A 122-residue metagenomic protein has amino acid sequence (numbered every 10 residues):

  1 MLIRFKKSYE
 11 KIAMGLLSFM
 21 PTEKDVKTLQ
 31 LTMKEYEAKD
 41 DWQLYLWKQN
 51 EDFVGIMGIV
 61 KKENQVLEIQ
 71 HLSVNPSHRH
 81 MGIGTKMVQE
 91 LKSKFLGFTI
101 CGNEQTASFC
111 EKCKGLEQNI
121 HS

Functional and structural regions predicted by a protein language model:
M1-T28: Short amphipathic alpha-helix that is part of the acyltransferase structural core
Y9, Q43-L46, F109-E117: Localized chelating/binding microdomains that coordinate divalent metal ions or stabilize phosphate-bearing
L17-M20, M33, F95: Hydrophobic alpha-helical core bundles mediating ligand binding, dimerization, or RNAP-core interactions
K24-L44: Active-site rim helix/loop that mediates acceptor-substrate recognition in acyltransferases
L46, D52-K61, E68, S73: Conserved beta-strand in the GNAT
V74, H80-S93: Conserved acetyl-CoA-binding loop-helix of GNAT-fold acetyltransferases
M87, S108-F109: Conserved short alpha-helix immediately C-terminal to the canonical SAM/SAH-binding motif I of Rossmann-like
K94-S108, G115-I120: Conserved GNAT acetyl-CoA-binding A-motif
